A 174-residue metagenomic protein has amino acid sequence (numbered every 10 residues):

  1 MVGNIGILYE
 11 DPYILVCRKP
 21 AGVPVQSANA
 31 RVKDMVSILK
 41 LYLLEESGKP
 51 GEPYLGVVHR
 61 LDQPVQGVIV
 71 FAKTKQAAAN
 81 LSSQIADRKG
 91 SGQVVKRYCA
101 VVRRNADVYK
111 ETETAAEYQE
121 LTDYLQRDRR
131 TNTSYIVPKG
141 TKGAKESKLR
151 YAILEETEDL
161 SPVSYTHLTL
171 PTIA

Functional and structural regions predicted by a protein language model:
G6, I69, C99-V101: Residues embedded in well-ordered beta-strands
Y9-D11, T157: Residue-level recognition of beta-strand termini and adjacent short loop/turns
Y13, A21, T172: Short, glycine/acidic-enriched loop or turn micro-motifs at the edges of active sites
V25-S37, L41-L43, G48, N80 (+1 more regions): Glycine- and acidic-residue-rich catalytic/RNA-contacting loop of pseudouridine synthases
R31, M35, I85-K96: A short alpha->loop->secondary-structure connector
P53-K89: Glycine/acidic-rich beta-strand-loop module
H167-A174: Single conserved hydrophobic/aromatic residue that forms the stacking wall/gate of nucleotide- or nucleobase-binding
